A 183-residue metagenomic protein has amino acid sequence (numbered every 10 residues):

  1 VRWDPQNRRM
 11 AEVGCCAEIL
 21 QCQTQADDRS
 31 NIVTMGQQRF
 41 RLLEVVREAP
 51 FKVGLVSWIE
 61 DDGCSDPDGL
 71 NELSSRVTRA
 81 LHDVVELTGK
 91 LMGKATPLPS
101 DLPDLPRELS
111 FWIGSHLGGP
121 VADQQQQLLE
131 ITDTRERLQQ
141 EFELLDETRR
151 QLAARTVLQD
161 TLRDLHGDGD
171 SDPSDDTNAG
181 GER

Functional and structural regions predicted by a protein language model:
V1-R183: N-terminal low-complexity, acidic/polar interaction/targeting segments
